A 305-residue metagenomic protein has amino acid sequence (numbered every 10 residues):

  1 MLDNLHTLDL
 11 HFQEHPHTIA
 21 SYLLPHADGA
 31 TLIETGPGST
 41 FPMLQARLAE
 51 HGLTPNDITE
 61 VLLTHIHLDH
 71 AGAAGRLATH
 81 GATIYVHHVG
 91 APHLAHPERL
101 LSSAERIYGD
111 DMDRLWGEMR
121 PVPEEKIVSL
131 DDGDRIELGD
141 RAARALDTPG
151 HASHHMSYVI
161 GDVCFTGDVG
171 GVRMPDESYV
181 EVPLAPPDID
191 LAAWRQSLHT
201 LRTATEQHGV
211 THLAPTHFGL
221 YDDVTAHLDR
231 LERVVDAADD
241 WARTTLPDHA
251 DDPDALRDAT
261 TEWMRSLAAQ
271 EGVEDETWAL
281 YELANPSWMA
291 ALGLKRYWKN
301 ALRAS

Functional and structural regions predicted by a protein language model:
M1-P55, Y158-G167: Conserved beta-strand hairpin/beta-sheet module of binuclear metal-dependent hydrolase folds, prominently
L24, E34, L44, H65 (+5 more regions): Divalent metal-coordination and catalytic microenvironments
P37, A142-D147, S153-D222: Metallo-beta-lactamase
D57-D69, G90: Metallo-beta-lactamase
A71-H80, H96: Metal-dependent catalytic neighborhoods of phosphoester/phosphodiester hydrolases
H80, R195-D254: Divalent-metal (often Zn2+) His-rich catalytic cores of metallo-beta-lactamase-fold enzymes
P92-L146, L198-H199: Metallo-beta-lactamase
T244-S305: C-terminal regulatory/interaction regions
